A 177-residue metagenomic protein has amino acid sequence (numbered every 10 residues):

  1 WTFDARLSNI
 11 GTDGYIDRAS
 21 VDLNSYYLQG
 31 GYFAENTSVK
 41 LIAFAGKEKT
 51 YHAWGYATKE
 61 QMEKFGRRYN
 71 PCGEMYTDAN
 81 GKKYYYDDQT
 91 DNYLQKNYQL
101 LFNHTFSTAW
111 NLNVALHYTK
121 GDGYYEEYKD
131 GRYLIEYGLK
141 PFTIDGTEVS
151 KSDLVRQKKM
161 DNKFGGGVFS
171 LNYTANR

Functional and structural regions predicted by a protein language model:
W1-G11, D17-A53, L101-F102: Transmembrane beta-barrel wall of Gram-negative outer-membrane proteins
N9-D13, L23, P71-Y86, Q95-N97 (+2 more regions): Extracytoplasmic loops and strand-loop junctions of Gram-negative outer membrane beta-barrel proteins
S20-S25, G55-G66, Y128-L139: Flexible, surface-exposed loop regions and adjacent strand-edge segments of Gram-negative outer-membrane beta-barrel
V21-L23, G46, Y93-Q95, G121 (+1 more regions): Membrane-spanning beta-strands of outer-membrane beta-barrel proteins
L28-Y32, Y98-H104, V114, G167-Y173: Residues on the lipid-exposed face of transmembrane beta-strands in outer-membrane beta-barrel proteins
F33-T37, S107-A109, A175-N176: Outer-membrane beta-barrel channels and translocator barrels
K40-T90: Outer-membrane beta-barrel translocator/channel fold
N113-K163: Surface-exposed, low-complexity loop segments enriched in small/polar and acidic residues
